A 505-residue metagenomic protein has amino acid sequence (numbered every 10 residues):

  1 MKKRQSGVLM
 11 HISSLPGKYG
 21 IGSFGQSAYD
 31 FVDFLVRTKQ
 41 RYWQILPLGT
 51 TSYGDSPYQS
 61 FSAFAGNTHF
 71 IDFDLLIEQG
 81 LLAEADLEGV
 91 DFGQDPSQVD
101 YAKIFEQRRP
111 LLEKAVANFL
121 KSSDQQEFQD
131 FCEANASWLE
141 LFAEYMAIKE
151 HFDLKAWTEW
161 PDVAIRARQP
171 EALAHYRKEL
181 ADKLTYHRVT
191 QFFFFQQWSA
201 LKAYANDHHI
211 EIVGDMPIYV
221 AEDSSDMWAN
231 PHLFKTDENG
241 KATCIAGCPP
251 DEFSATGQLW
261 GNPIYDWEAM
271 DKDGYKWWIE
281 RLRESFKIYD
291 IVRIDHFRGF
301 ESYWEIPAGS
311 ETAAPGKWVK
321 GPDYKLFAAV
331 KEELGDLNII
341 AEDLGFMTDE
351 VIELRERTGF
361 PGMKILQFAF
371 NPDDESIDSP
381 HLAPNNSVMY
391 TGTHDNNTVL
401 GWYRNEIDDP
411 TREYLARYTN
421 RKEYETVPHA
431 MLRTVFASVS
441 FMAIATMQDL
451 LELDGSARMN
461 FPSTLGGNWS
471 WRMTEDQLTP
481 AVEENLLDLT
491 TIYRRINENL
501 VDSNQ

Functional and structural regions predicted by a protein language model:
M1-F34, T38-K39: Mature N-terminal, pre-catalytic/accessory segment of carbohydrate-active enzymes
H11, D55-Q191, F195, V220-I444 (+2 more regions): Alpha-amylase-like alpha-glycosidases and glucanotransferases acting on alpha-linked glucans and related
Q26-T51, K287-Y289, V435: Catalytic domains of carbohydrate-active enzymes, especially glycoside hydrolases
V36, W198-N206, K331, R355-E356: Surface-exposed amphipathic alpha-helices with a cationic face
R37, A164-A167, A172, W471 (+3 more regions): Domain-scale activation on soluble regions of proteins
H187-V220: Conserved, well-ordered alpha-helix/loop/beta-strand core segments that scaffold catalytic motifs
V501-Q505: Short, basic, low-complexity termini and linkers enriched in Ser/Thr/Gly/Pro that act as targeting/leader peptides
